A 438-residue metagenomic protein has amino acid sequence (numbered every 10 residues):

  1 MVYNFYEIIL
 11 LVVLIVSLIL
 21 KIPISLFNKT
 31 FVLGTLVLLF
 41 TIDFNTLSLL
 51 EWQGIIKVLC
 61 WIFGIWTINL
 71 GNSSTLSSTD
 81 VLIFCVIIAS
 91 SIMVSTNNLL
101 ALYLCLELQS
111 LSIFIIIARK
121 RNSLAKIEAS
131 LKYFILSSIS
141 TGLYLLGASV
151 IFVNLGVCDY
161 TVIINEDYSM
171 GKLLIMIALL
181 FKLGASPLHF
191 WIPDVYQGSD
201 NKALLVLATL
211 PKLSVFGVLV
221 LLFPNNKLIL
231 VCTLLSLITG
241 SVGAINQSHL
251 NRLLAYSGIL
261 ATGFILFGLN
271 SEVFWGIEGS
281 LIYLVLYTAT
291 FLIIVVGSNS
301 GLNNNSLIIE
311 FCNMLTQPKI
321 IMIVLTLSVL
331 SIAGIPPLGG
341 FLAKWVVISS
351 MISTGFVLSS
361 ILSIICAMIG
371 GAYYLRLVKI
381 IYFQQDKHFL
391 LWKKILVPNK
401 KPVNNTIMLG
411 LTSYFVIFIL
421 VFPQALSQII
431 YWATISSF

Functional and structural regions predicted by a protein language model:
M1-F438: Alpha-helical transmembrane segments of multi-pass membrane proteins predominantly involved in bioenergetics
